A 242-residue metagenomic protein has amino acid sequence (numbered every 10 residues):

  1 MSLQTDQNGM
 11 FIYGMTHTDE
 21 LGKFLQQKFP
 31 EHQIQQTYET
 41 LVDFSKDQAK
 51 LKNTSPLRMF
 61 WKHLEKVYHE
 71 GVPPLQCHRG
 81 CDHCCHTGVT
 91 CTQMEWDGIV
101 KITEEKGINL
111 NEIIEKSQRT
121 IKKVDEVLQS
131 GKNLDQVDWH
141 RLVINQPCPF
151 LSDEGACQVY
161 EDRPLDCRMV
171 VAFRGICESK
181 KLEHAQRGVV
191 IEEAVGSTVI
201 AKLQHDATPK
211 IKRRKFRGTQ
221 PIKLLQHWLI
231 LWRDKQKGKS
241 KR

Functional and structural regions predicted by a protein language model:
M1-A156, Y160-R242: Short loop/turn segments that flank or connect secondary-structure elements
